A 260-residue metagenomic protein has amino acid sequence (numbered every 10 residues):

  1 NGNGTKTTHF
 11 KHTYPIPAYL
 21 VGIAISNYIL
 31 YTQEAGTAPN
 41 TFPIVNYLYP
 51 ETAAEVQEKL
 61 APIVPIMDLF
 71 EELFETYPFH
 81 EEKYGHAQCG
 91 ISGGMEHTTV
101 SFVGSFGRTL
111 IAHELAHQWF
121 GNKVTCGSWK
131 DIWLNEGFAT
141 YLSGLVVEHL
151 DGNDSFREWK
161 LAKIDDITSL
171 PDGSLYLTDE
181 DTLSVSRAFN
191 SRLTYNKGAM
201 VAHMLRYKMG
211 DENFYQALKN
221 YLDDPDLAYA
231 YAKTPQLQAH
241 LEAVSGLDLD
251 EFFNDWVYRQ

Functional and structural regions predicted by a protein language model:
N1-A112, Y141: Hydrophobic helix-coil surface modules that form long, contiguous segments used for peptide/substrate interaction
A38-P43, T109, H113-A116, I167-T182: Active-site-adjacent bridging/hinge elements
L48-E58, T99-S101, S128-W129, R187-S191 (+2 more regions): Second-shell loop/turn segments in exported
H80-I91, W133, G137, E158-K163: Acidic/histidine-enriched alpha-helical segments
A87-Q88, F102-F106, E180-N190, L222-D224: Active-site-adjacent structural elements in folded domains
S101-K160: Zinc-dependent metallopeptidase catalytic helix centered on the HExxH motif and its immediate flanking segment
E136-M200, M204-M209, L227-A228, V257: Acidic/His/Gly-enriched intrinsically disordered linker/tail segments that often contain short helix/coil "MoRF-like"
S191-Q260: Amphipathic alpha-helical substructures
